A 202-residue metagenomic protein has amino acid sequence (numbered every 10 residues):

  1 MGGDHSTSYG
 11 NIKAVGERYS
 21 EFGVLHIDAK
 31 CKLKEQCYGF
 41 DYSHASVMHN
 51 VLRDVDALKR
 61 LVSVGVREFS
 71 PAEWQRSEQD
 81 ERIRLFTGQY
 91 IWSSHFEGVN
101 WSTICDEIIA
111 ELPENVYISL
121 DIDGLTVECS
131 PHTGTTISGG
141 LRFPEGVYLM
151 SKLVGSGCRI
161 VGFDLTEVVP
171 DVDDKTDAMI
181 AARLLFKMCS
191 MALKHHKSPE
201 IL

Functional and structural regions predicted by a protein language model:
G2-L202: Conserved alpha-helical scaffold segments that buttress catalytic/binding sites
